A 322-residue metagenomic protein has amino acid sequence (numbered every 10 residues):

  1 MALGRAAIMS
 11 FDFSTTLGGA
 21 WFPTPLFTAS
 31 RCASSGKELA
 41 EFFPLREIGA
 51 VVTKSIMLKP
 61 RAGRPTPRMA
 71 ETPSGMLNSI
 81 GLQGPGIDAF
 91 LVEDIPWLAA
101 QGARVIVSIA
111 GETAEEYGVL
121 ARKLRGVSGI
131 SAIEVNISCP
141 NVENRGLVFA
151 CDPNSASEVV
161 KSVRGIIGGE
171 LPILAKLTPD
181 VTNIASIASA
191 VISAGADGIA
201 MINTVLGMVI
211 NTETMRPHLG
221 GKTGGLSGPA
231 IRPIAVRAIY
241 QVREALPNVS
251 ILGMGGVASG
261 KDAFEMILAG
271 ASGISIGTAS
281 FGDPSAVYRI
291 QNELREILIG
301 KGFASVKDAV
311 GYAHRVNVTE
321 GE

Functional and structural regions predicted by a protein language model:
L3-V105, A110-E112: N-terminal capping/small domains of soluble enzymes
T28, V51, F90, V107 (+6 more regions): Conserved, mostly hydrophobic/aromatic
A33, S108-G111, L177-N183, V249-K261: Glycine-rich beta-to-alpha transition loops that act as phosphate-gripper elements at the mouths of alpha/beta enzyme
E38-F42, Y117-L124, V181-A194, E244-L246 (+1 more regions): Catalytic cores of alpha/beta
T53-K54, L58, I137-C139, G198-M208 (+2 more regions): Glycine-rich phosphate-binding active-site loops on the catalytic face of alpha/beta enzymes
R64-P73, I210-T223, S280-F303: C-terminal helical cap(s) of enzyme catalytic domains, especially alpha/beta-barrels
M76, P140-N154, I187-V249: Glycine/Thr-rich beta-alpha phosphate-binding loop at enzyme active sites
P85-Q101, C151-I173, L219-I251, I290-G302: Alpha-helix-loop-beta-strand connector modules within alpha/beta enzyme cores
